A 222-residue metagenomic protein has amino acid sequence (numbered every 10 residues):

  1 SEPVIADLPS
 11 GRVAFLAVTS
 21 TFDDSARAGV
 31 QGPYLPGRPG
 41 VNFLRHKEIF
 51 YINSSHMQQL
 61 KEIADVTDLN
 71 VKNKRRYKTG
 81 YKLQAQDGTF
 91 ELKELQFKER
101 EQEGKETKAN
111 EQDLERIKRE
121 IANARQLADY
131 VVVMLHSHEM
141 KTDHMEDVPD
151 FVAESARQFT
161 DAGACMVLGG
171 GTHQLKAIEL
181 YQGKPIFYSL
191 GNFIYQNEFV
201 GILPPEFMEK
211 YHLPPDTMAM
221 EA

Functional and structural regions predicted by a protein language model:
S1-A222: Acidic, metal/ion-coordinating pockets
